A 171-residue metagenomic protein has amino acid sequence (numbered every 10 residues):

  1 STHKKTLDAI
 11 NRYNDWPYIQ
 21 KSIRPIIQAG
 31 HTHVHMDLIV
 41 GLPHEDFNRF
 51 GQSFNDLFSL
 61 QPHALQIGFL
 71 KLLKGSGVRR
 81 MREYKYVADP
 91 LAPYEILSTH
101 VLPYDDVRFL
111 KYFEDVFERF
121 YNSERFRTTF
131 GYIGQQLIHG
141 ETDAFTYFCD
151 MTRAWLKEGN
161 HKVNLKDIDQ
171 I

Functional and structural regions predicted by a protein language model:
S1-L91, L97-L102: Conserved non-cysteine loop/helix-boundary elements of the Radical SAM core domain that shape
K4, L110, L165-I168: Intrinsically disordered, low-complexity regions
I26, G68, D89-E95, R108-Y112 (+3 more regions): Aromatic-residue detector
A92-T128: C-terminal accessory region of radical SAM enzymes
D115-I171: Radical SAM enzyme core and accessory elements
